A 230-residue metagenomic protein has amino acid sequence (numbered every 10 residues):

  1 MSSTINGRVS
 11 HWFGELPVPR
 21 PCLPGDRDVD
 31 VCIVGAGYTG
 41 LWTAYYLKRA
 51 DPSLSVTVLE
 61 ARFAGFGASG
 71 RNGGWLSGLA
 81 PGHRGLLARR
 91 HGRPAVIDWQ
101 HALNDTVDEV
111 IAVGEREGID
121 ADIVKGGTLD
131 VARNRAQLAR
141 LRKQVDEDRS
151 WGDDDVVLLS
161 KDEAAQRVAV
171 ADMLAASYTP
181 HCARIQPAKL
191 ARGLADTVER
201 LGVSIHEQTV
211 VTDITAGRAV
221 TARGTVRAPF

Functional and structural regions predicted by a protein language model:
M1-V31, R49-S55: Extreme N-terminal leader/targeting segments of oxidoreductases
S2-F13, G82-R89, A112-G193: Flavin (FAD/FMN) cofactor-binding and adjacent substrate-gating region of FAD-dependent oxidoreductase domains
G35-L41, A61: Glycine-rich Rossmann-fold phosphate-binding loop(s) that bind the pyrophosphate of adenine dinucleotide cofactors
A44, K48, T197-E199: Gly/Ala-rich phosphate-binding loop of Rossmann-like dinucleotide-binding domains, activating on the conserved
K48-R71: Glycine-rich FAD pyrophosphate-binding loop
R71-A102: Glycine-rich active-site loop/strand segments that organize a redox cofactor
P94-A112, K143: A non-catalytic, amphipathic alpha-helix used as a structural packing/dimerization or gating element in enzyme scaffolds
D146-S150, A171-F230: Helical element adjacent to the flavin cofactor pocket in flavoenzyme catalytic cores
